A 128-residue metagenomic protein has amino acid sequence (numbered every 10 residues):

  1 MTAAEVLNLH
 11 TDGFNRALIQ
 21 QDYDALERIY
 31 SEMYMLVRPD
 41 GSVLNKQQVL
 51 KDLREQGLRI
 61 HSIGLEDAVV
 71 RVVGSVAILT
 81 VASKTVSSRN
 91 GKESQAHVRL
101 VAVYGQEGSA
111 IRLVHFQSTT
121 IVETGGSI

Functional and structural regions predicted by a protein language model:
M1-R28, M35-I128: A beta-strand edge to alpha-helix "cap/lid" segment located at domain peripheries
